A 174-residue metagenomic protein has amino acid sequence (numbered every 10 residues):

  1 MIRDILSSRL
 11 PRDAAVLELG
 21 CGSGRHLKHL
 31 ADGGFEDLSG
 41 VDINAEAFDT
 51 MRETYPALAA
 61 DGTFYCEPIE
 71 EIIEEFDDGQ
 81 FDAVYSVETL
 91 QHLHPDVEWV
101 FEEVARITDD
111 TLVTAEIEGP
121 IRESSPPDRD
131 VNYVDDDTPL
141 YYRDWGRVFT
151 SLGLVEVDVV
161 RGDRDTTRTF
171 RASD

Functional and structural regions predicted by a protein language model:
S23-G34: Conserved SAM-binding loop of SAM-dependent methyltransferases across substrates and taxa, primarily the Class I
N44-E46: Conserved SAM/SAH-binding beta-strand->alpha-helix loop
M51-R52: Conserved SAM-binding loop
L58-E71: Conserved SAM-binding strand-loop segment of SAM-dependent methyltransferases
Y85: A conserved beta-strand element that flanks and buttresses the S-adenosyl-L-methionine
E98-T111: A short glycine-rich, Lys/Arg-flanked "PGG" loop and its adjoining helix->strand segment in the class I
D109-G119: Conserved beta-strand signature within the Rossmann-like core of class I S-adenosyl-L-methionine
D135-G153, V159: Short alpha-helix
